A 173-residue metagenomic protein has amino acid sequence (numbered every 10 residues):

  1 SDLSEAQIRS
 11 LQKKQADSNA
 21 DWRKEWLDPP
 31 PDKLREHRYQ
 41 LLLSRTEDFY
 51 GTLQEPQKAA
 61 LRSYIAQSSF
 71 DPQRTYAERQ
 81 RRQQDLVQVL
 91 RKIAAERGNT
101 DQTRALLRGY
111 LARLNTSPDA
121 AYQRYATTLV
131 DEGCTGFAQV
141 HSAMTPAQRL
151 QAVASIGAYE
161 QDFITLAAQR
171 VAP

Functional and structural regions predicted by a protein language model:
S1-P173: Charge-rich (acidic/polar
